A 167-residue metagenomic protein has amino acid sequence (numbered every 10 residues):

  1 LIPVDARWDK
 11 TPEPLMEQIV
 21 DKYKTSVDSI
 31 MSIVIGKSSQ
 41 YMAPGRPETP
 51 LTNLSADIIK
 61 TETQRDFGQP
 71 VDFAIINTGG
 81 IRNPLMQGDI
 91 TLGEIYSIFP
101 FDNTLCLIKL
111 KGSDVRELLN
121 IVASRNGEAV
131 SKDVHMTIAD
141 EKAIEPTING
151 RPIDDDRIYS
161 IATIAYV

Functional and structural regions predicted by a protein language model:
L1-I2, I148: Accessible peptide chain termini
I2-P84: Hard-cation-handling environments
L54-Q64, G68-V167: Feature captures C-terminal
